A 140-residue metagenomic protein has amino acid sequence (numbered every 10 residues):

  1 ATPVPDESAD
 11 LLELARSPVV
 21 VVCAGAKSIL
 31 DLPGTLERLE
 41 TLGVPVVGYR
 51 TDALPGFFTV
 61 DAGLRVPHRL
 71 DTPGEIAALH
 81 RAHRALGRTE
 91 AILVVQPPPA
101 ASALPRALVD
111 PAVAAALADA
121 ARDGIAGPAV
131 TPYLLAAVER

Functional and structural regions predicted by a protein language model:
A1, A15-V19, T41-V44, A53-L54 (+1 more regions): Short coil/turn connectors at secondary-structure junctions
T2-A15, V20-E40, G74-A78: Active-site glycine-rich loop that binds ribose-phosphate moieties when present
D6-E7, G34-T41, F57-F58, A62-R65 (+1 more regions): Short, solvent-exposed amphipathic alpha-helical segments in soluble enzyme and RNA/protein-processing domains
L14-C23, G56-A62, V95-P97: Acidic/polar active-site rim loop that often engages polyanionic ligands
A24-K27, V44, Y49-L54, P97-P99: Short, ordered loop/turn segments at secondary-structure junctions
I29-D31, L54-T59, A101-P105: Short acidic/glycine-rich loop or secondary-structure boundary segments that cap or lie
F58-A85: Anionic-ligand binding region
A91-R140: A C-terminal functional module that forms or caps the active site or interfaces directly with catalytic machinery
